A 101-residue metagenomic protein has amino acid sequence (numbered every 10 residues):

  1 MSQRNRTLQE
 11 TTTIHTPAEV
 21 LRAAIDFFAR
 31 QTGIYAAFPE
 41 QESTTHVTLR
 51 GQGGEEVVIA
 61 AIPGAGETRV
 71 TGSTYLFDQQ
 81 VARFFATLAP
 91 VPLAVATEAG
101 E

Functional and structural regions predicted by a protein language model:
M1-A37: Terminal, regulation- and interaction-focused segments at domain boundaries
S2-Q3, P39-Q41, G51, I62: A generic structural signal for short, solvent-exposed coil/turn residues that cap or connect secondary-structure
T7, T45, E55-V57: Residue-level marker for the onset of beta-strands and adjacent loop->beta junctions in well-ordered domains
T7-Q9, V47, V70: Hydrophobic residues positioned within well-ordered beta-strands of beta-sheet architectures
F27-R30, H46-G53: Short, solvent-exposed secondary-structure boundary motifs
G33, P39, L93-T97: Short glycine-aromatic motifs
I34-T48: Short Gly/Thr-rich strand-loop-strand
L49-E101: Beta-strand/loop substructures that line and gate deep hydrophobic ligand-binding cavities in soluble
